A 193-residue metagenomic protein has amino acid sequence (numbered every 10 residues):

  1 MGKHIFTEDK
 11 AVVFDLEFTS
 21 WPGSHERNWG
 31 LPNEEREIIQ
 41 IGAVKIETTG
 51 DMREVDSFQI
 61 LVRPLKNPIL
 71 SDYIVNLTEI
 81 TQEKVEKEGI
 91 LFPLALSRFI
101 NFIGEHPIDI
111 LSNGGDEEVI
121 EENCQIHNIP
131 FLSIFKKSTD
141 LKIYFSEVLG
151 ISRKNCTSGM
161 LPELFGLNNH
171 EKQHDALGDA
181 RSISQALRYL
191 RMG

Functional and structural regions predicted by a protein language model:
M1-V44, T49-D51: Entry/capping segment at the start of metal-dependent catalytic domains with acidic active-site entry clusters
G2-F6, F92, L96-G104: Glycine/serine-rich loop-strand microenvironments at binding/catalytic pocket rims
D9-K10, R36-T78, I100-G193: Metal-dependent phosphoesterase core characteristic of DEDDh/y 3'-5' exonuclease domains
G23-H25, K87, V148, L187: Short, function-defining helix-loop hinge/capping sites that tune catalysis or transport
P32-R36, V85, G89, Q173: Flexible, glycine- and charge-enriched loops at secondary-structure boundaries
V75-R98: Metal-dependent phosphoesterase signature
